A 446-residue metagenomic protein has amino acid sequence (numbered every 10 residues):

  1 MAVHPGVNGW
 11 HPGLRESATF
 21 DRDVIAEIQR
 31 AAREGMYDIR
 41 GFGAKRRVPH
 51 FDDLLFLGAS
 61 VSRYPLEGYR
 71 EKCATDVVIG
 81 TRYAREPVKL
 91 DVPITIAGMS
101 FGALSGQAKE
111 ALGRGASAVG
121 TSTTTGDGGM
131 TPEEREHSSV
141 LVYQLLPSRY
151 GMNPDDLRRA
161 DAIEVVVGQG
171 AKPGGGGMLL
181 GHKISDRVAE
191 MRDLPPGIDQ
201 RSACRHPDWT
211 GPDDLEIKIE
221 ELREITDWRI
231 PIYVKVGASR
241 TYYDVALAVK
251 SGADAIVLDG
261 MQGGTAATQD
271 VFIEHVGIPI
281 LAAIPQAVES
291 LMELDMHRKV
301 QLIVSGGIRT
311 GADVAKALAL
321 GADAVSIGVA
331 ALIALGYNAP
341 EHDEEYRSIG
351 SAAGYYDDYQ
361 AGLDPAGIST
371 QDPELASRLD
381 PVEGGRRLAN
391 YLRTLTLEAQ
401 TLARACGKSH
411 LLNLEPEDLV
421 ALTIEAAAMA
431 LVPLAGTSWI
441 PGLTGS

Functional and structural regions predicted by a protein language model:
M1-I94, G98, A103-S117, T121-S122 (+6 more regions): Conserved, well-structured core domains of diverse proteins
G120-T121, A160, A253, A322 (+1 more regions): A structural motif
T123-T124, I163, I256, V325: Hydrophobic residues within beta-strands of alpha/beta enzymes
G126-G128, W228-K235, H297, C406-P416: Flexible, glycine/charged-enriched surface loops at secondary-structure junctions
R159, E164-L194, Q360-E374, A399: Mobile "lid/hinge" segments at catalytic clefts and subdomain interfaces of large enzymes
G181-R192, P196-W209, A266-A282, D380-G384: Glycine-rich tight-turn/loop motif centered on a GG-T
H206-Q371: Glycine-rich phosphate/ribose-binding loops and adjacent secondary-structure elements that form binding surfaces
R309-V314, L318-L434, W439: Gly/Ser/Thr/Ala-enriched C-terminal appendages of enzymes
